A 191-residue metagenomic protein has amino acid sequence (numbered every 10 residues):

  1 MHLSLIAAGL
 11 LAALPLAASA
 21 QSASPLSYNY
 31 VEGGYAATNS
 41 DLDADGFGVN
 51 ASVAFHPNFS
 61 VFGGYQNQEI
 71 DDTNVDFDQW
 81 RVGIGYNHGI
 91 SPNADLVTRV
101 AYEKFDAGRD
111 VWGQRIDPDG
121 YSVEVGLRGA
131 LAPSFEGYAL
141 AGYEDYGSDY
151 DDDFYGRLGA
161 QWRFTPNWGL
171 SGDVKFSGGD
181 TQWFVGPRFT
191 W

Functional and structural regions predicted by a protein language model:
M1-S27: Cleavable N-terminal export/targeting peptides
L16-S22, F55-P57, G85-I90, L131-P133 (+2 more regions): Outer-membrane beta-barrel proteins
S19-I70: Short glycine/proline- and aromatic-enriched beta-strand/turn motifs that initiate or cap beta-hairpins
S27, D43-F47, D76-W80, D117-Y121 (+2 more regions): Residues that define the transmembrane beta-barrel architecture of outer-membrane proteins
N29-V31, P57-G63, S91-L96, L131-A139 (+1 more regions): Repeated loop/turn-to-beta-strand initiation elements of outer-membrane beta-barrel proteins
V31-G33, A51, V61-G63, I84 (+6 more regions): Membrane-embedded beta-strand positions of outer-membrane beta-barrel proteins
Y35-N39, P57, Y65-D71, D78 (+6 more regions): Transmembrane beta-strands of outer-membrane beta-barrel pores
V82, G156-W162, N167, D180-W191: Outer-membrane beta-barrel "beta-signal"
